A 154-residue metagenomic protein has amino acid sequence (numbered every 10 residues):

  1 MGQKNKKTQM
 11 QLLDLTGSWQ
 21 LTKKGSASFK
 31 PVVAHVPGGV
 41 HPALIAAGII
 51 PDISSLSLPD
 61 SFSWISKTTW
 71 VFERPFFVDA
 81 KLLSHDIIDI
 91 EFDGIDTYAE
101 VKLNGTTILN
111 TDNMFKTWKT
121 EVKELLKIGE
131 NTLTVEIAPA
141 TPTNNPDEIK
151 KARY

Functional and structural regions predicted by a protein language model:
M1-K7: Bacterial Sec-dependent N-terminal signal peptides
Q11-S26, G39-A47, F62, K67-Y154: Accessory beta-strand-rich segments of carbohydrate-active enzymes
A27-G39, I49-I53: Short, polar loop/linker segments at the starts of domains and inter-domain junctions
I53-F62: N-terminal glycine-rich cofactor-binding segment
